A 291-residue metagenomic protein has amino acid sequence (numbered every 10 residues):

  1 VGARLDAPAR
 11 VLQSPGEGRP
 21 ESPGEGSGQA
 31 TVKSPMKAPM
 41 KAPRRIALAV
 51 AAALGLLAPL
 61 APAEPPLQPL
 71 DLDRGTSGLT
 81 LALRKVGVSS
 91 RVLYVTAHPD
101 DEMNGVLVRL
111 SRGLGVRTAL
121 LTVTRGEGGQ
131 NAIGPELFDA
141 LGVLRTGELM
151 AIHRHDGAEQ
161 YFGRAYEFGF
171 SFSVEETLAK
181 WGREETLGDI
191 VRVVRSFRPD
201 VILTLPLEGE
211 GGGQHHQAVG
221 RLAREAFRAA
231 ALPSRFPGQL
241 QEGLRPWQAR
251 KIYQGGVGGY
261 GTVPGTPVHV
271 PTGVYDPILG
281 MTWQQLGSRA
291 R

Functional and structural regions predicted by a protein language model:
G16-E17: Glycine-biased, low-complexity coil/linker segments
G28: Short Gly/Ser/Thr- and charged-rich N-terminal loops/segments that act as flexible capping/hinge elements
A38-A49: Bacterial N-terminal signal peptides that target proteins for export
A47-P59: Bacterial N-terminal signal peptides
G55, G78, A229-R291: The feature marks non-catalytic terminal segments
L56-P69, Y260: Bacterial Sec-dependent signal peptides at the C-terminal "C-region" and cleavage site
A63-S196, Q217-R228, L232, F236 (+1 more regions): Active-site rim/loop-helix segments in enzyme catalytic domains that contact anionic ligands
F197-G209: Short acidic, glycine-rich surface-loop motifs adjacent to enzyme active sites
